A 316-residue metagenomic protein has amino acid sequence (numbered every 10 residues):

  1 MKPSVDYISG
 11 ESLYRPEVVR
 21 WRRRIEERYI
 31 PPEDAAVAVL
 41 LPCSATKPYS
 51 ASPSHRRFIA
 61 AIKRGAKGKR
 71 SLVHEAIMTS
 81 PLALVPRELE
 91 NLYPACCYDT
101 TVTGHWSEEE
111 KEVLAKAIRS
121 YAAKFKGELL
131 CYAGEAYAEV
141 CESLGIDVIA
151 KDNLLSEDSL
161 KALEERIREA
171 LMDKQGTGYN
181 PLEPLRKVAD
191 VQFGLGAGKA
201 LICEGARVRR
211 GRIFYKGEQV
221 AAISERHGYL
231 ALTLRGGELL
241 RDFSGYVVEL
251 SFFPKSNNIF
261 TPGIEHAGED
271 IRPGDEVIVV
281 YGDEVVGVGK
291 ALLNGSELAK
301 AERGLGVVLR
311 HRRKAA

Functional and structural regions predicted by a protein language model:
M1-I59: Active-site and ligand/interface coordination hotspots across diverse enzymes and nucleic-acid-associated assemblies
V19-R22, A51-G65, T103-S120, L160-L163: Well-ordered, non-membrane alpha-helical segments in soluble/globular domains
A45-S50, L82-P86, T101-E109, E135-E139: Short acidic, S/G/P-rich loop/turn micro-motifs used as interaction or catalytic elements
K69-C96: Short connector loops at secondary-structure junctions
A95-E128, M172-C203: Extended, charge-rich low-complexity interaction segments
K111-N180: Glycine/proline-rich loop-helix segments at beta-alpha junctions forming the active-site rim of enzyme cores
E164-S244: Anionic-ligand-binding alpha/beta catalytic cores of soluble enzymes and soluble regulatory domains that recognize
V220-A316: Beta-strand/loop-dominated core regions that host nucleotide or nucleotide-derived cofactor-binding catalytic loops
